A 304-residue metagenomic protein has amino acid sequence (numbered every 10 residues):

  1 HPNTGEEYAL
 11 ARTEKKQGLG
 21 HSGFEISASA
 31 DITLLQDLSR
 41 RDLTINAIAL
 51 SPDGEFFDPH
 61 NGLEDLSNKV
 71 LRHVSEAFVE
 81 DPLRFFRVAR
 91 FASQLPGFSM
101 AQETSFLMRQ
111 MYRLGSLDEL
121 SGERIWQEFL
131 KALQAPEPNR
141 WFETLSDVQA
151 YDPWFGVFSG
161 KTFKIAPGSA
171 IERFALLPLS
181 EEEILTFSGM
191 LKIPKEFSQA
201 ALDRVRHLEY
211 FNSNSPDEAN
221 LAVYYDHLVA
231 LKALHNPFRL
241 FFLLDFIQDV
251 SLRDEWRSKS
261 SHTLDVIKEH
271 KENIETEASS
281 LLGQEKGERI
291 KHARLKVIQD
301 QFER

Functional and structural regions predicted by a protein language model:
H1-R304: Catalytic cores of the polymerase beta-like nucleotidyltransferase superfamily and closely associated nucleotide
